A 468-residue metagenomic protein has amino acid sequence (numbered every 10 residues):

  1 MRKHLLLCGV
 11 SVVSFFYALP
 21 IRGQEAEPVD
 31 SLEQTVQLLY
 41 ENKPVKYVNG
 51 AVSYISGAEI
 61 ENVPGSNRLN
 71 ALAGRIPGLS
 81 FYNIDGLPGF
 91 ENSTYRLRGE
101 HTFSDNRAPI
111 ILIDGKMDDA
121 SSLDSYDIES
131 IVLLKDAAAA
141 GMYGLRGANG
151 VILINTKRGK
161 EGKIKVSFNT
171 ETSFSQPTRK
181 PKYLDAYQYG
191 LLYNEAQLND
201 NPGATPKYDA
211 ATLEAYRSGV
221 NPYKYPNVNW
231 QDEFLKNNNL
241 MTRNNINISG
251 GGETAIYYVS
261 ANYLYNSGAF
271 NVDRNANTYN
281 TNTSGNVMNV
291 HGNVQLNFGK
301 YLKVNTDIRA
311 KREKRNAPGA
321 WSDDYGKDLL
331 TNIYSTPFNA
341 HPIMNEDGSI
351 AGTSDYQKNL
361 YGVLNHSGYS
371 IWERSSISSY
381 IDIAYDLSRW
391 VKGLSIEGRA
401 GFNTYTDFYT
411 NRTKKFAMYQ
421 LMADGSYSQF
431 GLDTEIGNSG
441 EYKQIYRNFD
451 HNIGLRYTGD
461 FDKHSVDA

Functional and structural regions predicted by a protein language model:
M1-V290, V304: Short, small/polar-rich motifs associated with maturation and membrane association, primarily at protein termini
G159-I164, E253-T254, A269, Y301 (+3 more regions): Short loop/turn motifs that connect adjacent beta-strands in outer-membrane beta-barrel proteins
V166-T170, V259, T306, I381 (+2 more regions): Membrane-embedded beta-strand positions of outer-membrane beta-barrel proteins
P177-R179, Y223-N262, N266-F270, T281-K358 (+4 more regions): Flexible loop and strand-edge segments within Gram-negative outer membrane beta-barrel domains
Y183-G190, N275-T281, W321-I333, N411-A423 (+1 more regions): Flexible, surface-exposed loop regions and adjacent strand-edge segments of Gram-negative outer-membrane beta-barrel
H291, F298, G393-N403: Transmembrane beta-barrel domains of bacterial outer-membrane proteins
Y405-T413, G440-A468: Carboxylate/His-rich catalytic cores and anion/metal-binding grooves
